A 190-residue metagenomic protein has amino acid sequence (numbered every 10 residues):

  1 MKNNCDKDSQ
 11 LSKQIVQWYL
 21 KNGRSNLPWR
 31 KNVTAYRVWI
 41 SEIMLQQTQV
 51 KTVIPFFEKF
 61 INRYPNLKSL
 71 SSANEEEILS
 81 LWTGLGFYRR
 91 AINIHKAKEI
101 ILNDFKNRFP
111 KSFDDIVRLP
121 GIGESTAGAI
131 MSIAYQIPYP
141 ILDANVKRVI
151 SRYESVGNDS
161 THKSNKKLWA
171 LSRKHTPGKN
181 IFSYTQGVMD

Functional and structural regions predicted by a protein language model:
N3-S9, Q14-D190: Catalytic cores of DNA base-excision repair glycosylases
